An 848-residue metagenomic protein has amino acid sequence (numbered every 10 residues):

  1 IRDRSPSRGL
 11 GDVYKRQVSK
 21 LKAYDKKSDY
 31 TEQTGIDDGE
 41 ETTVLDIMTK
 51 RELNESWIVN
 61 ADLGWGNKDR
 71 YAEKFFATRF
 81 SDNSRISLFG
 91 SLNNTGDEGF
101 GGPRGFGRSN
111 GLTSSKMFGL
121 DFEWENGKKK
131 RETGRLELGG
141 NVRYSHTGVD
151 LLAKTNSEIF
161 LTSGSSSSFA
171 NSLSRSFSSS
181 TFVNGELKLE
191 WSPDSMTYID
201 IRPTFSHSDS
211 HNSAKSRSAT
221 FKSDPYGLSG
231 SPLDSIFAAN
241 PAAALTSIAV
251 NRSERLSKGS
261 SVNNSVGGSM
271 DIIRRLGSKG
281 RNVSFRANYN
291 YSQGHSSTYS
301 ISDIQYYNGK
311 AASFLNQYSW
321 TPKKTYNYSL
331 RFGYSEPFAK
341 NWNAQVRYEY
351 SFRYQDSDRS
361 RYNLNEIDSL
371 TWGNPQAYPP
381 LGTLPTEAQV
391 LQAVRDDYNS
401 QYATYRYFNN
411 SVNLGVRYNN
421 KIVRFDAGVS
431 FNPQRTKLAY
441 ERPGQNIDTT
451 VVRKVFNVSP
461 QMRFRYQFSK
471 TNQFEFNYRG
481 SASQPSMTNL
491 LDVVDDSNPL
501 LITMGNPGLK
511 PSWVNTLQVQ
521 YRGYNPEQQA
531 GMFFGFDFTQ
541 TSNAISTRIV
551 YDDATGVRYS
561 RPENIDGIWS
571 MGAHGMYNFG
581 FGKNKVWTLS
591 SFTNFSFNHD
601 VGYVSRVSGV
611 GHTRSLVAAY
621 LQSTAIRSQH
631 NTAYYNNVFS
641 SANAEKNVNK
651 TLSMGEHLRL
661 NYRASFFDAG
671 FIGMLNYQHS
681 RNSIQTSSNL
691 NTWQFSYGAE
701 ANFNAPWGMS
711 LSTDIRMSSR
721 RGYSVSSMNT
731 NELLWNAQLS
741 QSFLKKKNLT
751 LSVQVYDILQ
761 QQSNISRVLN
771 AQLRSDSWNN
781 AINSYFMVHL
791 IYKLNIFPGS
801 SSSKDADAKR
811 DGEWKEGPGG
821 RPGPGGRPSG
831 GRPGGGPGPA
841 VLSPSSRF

Functional and structural regions predicted by a protein language model:
I1-Y14: Short, small-residue-biased leader/transition segments that mark boundaries at the very start of proteins
R8, D25-D69, S84-F848: Primarily recognizes Gram-negative and organellar outer-membrane beta-barrels
Q17-Y24: Phosphoinositide-dependent membrane-docking surfaces
